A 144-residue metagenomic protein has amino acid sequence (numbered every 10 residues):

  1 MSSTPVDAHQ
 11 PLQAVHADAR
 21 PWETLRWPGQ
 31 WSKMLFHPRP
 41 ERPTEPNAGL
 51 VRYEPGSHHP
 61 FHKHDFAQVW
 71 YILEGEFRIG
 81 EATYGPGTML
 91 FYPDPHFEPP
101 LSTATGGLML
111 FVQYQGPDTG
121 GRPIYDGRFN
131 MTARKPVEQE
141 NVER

Functional and structural regions predicted by a protein language model:
M1-T44, D126-R144: A short, N-terminal "cap"/entry segment at the start of jelly-roll beta-barrel domains of the cupin/DSBH fold
W31, N47, Q68, T105: Residues that flank catalytic or metal-binding motifs in active/ligand-binding sites
K33-P38, E45-K63, A82, P93-F97: Conserved short histidine dyad/triad with adjacent acidic residue
G49-Y53, L73-G75, L108-V112: Short, well-ordered beta-strand segments in beta-rich or mixed alpha/beta enzyme and ligand-binding folds
E54, T83-T105, V112-Q115: Conserved metal-binding segment of the jelly-roll/cupin
P55, H64-I79: Glycine- and acidic-residue-biased ligand/ion/polar-headgroup-sensing regions
P99, T103-R144: Double-stranded beta-helix
